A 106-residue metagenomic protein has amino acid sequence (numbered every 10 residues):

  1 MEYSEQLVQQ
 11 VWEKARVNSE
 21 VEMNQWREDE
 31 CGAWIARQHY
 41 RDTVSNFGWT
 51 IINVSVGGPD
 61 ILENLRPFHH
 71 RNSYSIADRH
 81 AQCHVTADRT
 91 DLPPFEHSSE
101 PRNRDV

Functional and structural regions predicted by a protein language model:
E2-G48, H69: Short cysteine-rich loop/turn motifs with clustered Cys
S4, S19, S45, S55 (+3 more regions): Generic serine detector
G32-A81: Histidine-centered nuclease catalytic patch
P59-E63, S75-V106: Polybasic, low-complexity binding patches
